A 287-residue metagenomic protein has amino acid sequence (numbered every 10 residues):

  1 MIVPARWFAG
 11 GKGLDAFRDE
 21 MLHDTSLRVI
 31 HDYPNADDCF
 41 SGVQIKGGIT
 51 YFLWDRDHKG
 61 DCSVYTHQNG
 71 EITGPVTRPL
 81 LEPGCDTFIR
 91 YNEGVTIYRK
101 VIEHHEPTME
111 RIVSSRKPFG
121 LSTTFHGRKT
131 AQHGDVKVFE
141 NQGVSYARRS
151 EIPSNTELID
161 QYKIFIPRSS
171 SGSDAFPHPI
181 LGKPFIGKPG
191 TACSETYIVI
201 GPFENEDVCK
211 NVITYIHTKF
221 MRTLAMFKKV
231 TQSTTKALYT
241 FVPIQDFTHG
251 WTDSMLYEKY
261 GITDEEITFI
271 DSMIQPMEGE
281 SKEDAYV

Functional and structural regions predicted by a protein language model:
M1-D38, T50-F52, V212: Conserved Class I SAM-dependent methyltransferase catalytic core
P4, D57, S272: Surface loops and adjacent helix of pleckstrin homology
F8-A9, G172-A175, M277: Flexible loop/turn segments at secondary-structure boundaries
D37-E266: C-terminal substrate-recognition regions of SAM-dependent nucleic acid methyltransferases
T268-V287: Short, amphipathic C-terminal "tail helix"
